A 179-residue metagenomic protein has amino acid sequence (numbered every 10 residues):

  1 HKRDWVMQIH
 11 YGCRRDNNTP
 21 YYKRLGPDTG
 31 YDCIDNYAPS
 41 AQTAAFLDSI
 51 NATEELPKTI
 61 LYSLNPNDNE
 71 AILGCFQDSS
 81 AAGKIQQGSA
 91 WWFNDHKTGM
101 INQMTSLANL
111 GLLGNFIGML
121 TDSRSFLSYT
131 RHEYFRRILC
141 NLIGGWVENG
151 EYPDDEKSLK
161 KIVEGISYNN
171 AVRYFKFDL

Functional and structural regions predicted by a protein language model:
H1-D68: Divalent metal-binding pocket/active-site signature
K2-R3, I50-P57, S79-K84, L110-G114 (+2 more regions): Secondary-structure transition/capping motifs at alpha-helix termini and the adjoining loop/turn into the next element
Q8-G12, I60-S63, Q87-A90, L113-R131: Short acidic/histidine-rich active-site segments
N17-G26, N69-D78, K97-M104, F126-N141: Histidine/acidic-residue-rich catalytic or RNA/ligand-binding cores of hydrolases and nuclease-related proteins
G30-N36, A90-D95, F126, T130: Short, contiguous acidic/charged loop-to-helix segments that flank catalytic cores in large enzymes
N65-N69, K84-M104, P153-F177: C-terminal helical cap
Q103-G111: Flexible glycine/proline-rich, aromatic-decorated loop/lid segments
L113-G114, R131-L179: Mid-to-C-terminal alpha-helical segments outside catalytic/metal-binding sites
